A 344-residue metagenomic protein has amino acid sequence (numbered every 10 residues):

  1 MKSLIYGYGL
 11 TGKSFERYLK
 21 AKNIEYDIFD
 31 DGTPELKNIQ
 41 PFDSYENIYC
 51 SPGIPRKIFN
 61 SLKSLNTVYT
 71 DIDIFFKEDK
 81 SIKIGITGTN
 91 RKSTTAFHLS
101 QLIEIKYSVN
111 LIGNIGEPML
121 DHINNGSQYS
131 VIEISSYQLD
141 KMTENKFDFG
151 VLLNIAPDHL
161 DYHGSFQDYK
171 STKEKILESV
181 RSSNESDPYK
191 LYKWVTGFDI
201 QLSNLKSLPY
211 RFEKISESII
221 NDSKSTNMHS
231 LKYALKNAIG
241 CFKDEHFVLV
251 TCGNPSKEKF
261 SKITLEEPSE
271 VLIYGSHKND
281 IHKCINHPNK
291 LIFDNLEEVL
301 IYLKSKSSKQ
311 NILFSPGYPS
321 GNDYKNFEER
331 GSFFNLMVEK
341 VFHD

Functional and structural regions predicted by a protein language model:
M1-G85, R211, C284-I285, F293-K309: Short, basic phosphate-binding NTP loop
L4-F15, F29, N227-L296, G317-G331 (+1 more regions): Active-site beta-alpha connecting loops in nucleotide-dependent enzymes
Y18, V109, E185-S269: Nucleotide phosphate-binding/pyrophosphate-handling subdomain across enzymes that bind or process nucleotide phosphates
L19, I48, I86, N114 (+7 more regions): Residue-level signal for inorganic ion chemistry
P52-P55, R91, S136-Q138, P157-D158 (+5 more regions): Short glycine-rich anion-binding loops that position phosphate/pyrophosphate groups of nucleotides and phosphorylated
D71-N114: Walker A (P-loop) phosphate-binding motif
V109-N125: Conserved substrate/cofactor phosphate-moiety recognition/catalytic segment in nucleotide-dependent phosphotransferases
G126-S186, N322-E328: Flexible active-site lid/hinge loop adjacent to a nucleotide/diphosphate and Mg2+-phosphate binding pocket
